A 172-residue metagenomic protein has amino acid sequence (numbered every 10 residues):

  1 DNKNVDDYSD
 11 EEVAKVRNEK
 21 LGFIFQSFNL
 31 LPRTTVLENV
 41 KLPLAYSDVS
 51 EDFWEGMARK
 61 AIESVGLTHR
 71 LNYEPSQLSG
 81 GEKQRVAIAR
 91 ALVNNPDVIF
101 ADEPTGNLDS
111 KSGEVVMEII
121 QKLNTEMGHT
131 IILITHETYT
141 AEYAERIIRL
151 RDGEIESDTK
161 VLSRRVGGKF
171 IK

Functional and structural regions predicted by a protein language model:
D1-L150: ABC family nucleotide-binding domain
R146, E154-K172: Conserved beta-strand-loop-alpha-helix hinge in the C-terminal portion of ABC ATPase nucleotide-binding domains
